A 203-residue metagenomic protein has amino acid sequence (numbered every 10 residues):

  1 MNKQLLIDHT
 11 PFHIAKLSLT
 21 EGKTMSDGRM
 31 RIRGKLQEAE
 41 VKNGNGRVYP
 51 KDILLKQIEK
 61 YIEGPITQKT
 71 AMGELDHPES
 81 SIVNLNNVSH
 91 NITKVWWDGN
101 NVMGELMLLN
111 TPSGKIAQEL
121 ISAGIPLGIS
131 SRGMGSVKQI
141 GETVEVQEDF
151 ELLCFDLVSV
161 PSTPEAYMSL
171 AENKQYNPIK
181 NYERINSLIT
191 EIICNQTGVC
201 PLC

Functional and structural regions predicted by a protein language model:
M1-P65, N177-L202: Polar/acidic, low-complexity leader/linker segments enriched in S/T/G and N/D
K3, D8-H9, H13-K16, G34 (+3 more regions): Residue microenvironments linked to proteolytic maturation and disulfide-stabilized extracellular modules
V41, E79-S80, N110-P112: Short, charged/polar surface micro-motifs in flexible loops or helix N-caps
K51-V88: Short, well-structured hydrophobic secondary-structure segments
